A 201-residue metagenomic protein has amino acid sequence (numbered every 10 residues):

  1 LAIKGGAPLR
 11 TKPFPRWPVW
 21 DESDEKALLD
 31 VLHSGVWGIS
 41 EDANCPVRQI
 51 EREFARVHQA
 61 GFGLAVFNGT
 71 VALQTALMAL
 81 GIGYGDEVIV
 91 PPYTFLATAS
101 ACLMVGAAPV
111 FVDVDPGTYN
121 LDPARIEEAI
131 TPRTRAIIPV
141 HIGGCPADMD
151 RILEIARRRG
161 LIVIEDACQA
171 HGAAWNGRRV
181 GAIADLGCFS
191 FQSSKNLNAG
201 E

Functional and structural regions predicted by a protein language model:
L1-A79, R157: Conserved PLP-binding active-site segment in aminotransferase class I/II-type PLP enzymes
V36, Y119, G144-C145, N196-A199: Nucleotide-sugar-dependent glycosyltransferase donor-binding/catalytic pocket residues
F54, A72, V88-P91, C102 (+1 more regions): Hydrophobic alpha-helical segments that mediate membrane insertion or helix-helix packing
H58, G83, P132, G181-A182: Structured loop/turn residues at beta-strand edges in well-structured enzyme cores
Q59, T75, L161, L197-E201: Conserved beta-strand->loop/alpha-helix structural units within folded catalytic cores of enzymes with alpha/beta
A65, V90, A136-P139, D185 (+1 more regions): A short beta-strand submotif of the Rossmann-like class I SAM-dependent methyltransferase core that lines
M78-A167, A174: PLP-dependent aminotransferase-like
E165-A199: Conserved active-site segment immediately N-terminal to the catalytic lysine that forms the internal aldimine
